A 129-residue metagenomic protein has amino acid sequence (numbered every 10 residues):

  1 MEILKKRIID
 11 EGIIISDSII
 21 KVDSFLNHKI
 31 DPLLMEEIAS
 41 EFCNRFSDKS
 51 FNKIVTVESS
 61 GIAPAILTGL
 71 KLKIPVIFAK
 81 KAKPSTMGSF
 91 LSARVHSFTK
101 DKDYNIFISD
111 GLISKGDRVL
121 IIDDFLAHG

Functional and structural regions predicted by a protein language model:
M1-F51: Active-site-facing substrate-recognition patch
M35, V57-G61: N-terminal, charged amphipathic alpha-helical interaction modules
F42, V55, F78-K80: A glycine-rich, hydrophobic loop/mini-helix early in the fold
S50-E58: Short glycine-rich phosphate-binding loop at a beta-alpha junction
A63-L72: Short Gly/Thr/Asp-enriched flexible loops that form oxyanion-binding sites at enzyme active sites
I74-L120: Short, glycine/charge-rich flexible loops or terminal/linker lids adjacent to PRPP-binding catalytic cores
F125-G129: Acidic, divalent-metal-coordinating active-site segment for phosphoryl/phosphodiester hydrolysis, typified by short
